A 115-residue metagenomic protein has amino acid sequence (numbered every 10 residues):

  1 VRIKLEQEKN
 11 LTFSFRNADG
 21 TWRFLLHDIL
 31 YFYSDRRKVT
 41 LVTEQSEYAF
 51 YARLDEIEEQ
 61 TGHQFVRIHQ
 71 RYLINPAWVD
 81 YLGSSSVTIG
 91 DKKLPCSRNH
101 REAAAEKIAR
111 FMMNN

Functional and structural regions predicted by a protein language model:
V1-C96: Conserved binding/recognition cores within well-folded domains
I57, A103-A104: DNA major-groove recognition helices of helix-turn-helix
L73, A104-K107: A periodicity- and composition-biased signal for non-globular, repetitive helical segments
E106, M112-N115: Charged phosphate-binding loop/patch that engages nucleotide di/tri-phosphates or the phosphate backbone of nucleic
